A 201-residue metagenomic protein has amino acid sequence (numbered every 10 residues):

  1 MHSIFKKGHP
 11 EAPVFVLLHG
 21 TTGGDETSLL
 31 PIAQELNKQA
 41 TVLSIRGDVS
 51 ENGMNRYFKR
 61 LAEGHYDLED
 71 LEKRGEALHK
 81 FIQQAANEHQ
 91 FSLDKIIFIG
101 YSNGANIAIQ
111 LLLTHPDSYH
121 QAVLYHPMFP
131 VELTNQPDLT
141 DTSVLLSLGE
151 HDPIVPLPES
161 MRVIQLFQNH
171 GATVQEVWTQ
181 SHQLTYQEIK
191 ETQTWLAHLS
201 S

Functional and structural regions predicted by a protein language model:
M1-F91: Serine-hydrolase catalytic machinery in alpha/beta-hydrolase-like enzymes
H19, G100-Y101, G149: Conserved alpha/beta-hydrolase "nucleophile elbow" surrounding the catalytic nucleophile
Q90-G100: Alpha/beta-hydrolase fold nucleophile elbow
I99-G104, A108: Gly/Ala-rich beta-loop-alpha elbow adjacent to hydrolase catalytic centers
D117-F129: A conserved short beta-strand
L145-L148, D152: Short beta-strand/loop motif that positions the catalytic acidic residue of the alpha/beta-hydrolase fold
P153-E159: Conserved alpha/beta-hydrolase "acid-adjacent" motif
M161-I164, Q168, A172-S201: C-terminal catalytic histidine-bearing segment of alpha/beta-hydrolase fold enzymes
